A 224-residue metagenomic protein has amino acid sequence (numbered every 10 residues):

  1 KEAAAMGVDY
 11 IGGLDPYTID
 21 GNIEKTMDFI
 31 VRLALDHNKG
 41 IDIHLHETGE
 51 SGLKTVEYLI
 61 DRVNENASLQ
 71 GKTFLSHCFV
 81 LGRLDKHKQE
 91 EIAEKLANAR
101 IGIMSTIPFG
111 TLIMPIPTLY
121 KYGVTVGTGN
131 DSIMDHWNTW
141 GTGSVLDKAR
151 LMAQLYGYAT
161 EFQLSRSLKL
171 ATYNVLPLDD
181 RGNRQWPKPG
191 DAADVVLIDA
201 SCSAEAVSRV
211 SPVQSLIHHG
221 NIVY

Functional and structural regions predicted by a protein language model:
K1-F74, V80-I101, T111-T128: Histidine/acidic residue-rich metal-binding segments in metalloenzymes
P16-T18, V80-L81, F109-G110, I133-M134 (+2 more regions): Short, glycine-/Ser/Thr-/acidic-enriched flexible segments
G21, G52, M114, W137-N138 (+2 more regions): Short secondary-structure boundary/hinge segments and terminal tails
G49, G82-K86, T106, T139 (+1 more regions): Hydrophobic alpha-helical scaffolding
S51, L84, N138, S201 (+1 more regions): Active-site-proximal flexible loops/turns
N66-T73, P117-I198: His/Asp/Glu-enriched, well-ordered alpha-helical/loop segment that forms or immediately abuts the divalent-metal
S76-C78, M104-I107, G129, H136 (+2 more regions): Thr-Gly-centered strand-to-loop micro-motif
W186-Y224: C-terminal cap of metal-dependent C-N hydrolases
